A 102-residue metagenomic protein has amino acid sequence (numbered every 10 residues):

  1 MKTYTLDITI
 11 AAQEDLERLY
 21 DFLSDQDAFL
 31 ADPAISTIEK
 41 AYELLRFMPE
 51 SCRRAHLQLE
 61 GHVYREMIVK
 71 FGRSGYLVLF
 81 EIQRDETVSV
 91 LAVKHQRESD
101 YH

Functional and structural regions predicted by a protein language model:
M1-R65: Basic, Lys/Arg-enriched alpha-helical interface segments
V69-H102: Enriched for short, Lys/Arg-rich terminal
